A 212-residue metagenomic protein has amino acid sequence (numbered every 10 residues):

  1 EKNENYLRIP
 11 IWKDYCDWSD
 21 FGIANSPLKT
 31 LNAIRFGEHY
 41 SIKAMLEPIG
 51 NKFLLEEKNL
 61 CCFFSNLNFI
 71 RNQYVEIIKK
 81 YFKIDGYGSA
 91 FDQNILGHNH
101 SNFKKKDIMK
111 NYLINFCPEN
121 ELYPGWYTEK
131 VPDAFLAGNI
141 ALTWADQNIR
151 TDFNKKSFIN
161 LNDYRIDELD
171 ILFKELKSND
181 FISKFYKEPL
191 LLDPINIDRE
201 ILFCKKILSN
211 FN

Functional and structural regions predicted by a protein language model:
E1-G86, A90-C117, E121-N212: Pol beta-like nucleotidyltransferase catalytic core
